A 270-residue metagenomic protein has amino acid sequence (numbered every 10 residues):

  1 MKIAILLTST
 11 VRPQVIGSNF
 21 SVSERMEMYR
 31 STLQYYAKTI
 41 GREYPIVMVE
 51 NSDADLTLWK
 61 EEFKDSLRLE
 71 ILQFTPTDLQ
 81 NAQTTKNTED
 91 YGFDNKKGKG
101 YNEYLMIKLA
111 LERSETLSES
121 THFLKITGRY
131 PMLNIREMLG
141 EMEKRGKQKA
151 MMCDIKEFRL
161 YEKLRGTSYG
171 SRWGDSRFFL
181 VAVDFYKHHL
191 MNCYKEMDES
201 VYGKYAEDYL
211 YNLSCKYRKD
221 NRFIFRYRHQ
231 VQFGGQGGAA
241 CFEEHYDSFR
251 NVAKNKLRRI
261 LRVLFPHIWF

Functional and structural regions predicted by a protein language model:
M1-F270: ER/Golgi luminal nucleotide-sugar-dependent glycosyltransferases, focusing on the catalytic module
